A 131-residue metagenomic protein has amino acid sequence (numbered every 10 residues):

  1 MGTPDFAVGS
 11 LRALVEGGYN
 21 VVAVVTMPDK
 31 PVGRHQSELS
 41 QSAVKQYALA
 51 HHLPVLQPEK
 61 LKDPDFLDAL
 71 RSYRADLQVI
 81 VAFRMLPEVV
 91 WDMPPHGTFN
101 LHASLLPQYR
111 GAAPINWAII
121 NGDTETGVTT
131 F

Functional and structural regions predicted by a protein language model:
M1-F131: One-carbon transfer enzymes
